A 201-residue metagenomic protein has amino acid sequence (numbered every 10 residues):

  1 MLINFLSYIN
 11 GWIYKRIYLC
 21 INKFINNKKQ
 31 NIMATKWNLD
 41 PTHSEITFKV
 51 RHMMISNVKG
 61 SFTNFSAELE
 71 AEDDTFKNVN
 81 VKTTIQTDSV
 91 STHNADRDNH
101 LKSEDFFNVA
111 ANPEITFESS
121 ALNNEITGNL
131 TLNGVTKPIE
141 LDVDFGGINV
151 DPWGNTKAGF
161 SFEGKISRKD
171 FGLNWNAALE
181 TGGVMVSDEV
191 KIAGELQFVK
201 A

Functional and structural regions predicted by a protein language model:
L6-I32: Short, Lys/Arg-enriched N-terminal segments with co-localized hydrophobic residues within the first ~10-30 amino acids
I21, M33-A201: Low-complexity, acidic/polar, glycine-enriched regions of mature
